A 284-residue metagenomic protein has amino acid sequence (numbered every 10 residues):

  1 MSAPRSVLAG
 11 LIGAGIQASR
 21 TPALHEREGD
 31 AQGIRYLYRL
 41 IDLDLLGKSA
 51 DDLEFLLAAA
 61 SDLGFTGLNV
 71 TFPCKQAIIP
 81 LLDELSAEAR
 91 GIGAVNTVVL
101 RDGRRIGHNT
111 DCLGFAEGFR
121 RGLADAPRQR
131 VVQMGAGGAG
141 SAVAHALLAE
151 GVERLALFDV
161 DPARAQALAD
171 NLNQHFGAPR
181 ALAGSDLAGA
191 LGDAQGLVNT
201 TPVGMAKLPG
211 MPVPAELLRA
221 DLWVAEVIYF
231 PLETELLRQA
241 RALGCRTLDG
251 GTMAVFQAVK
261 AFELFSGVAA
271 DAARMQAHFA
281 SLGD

Functional and structural regions predicted by a protein language model:
S2-A124, P231: Phosphate/diphosphate ligand-binding glycine-rich loop within oxidoreductases
L11, Q133-M134, L157, E226: Hydrophobic Val/Ile/Leu positions in short beta-strands of Rossmann-like dinucleotide-binding domains
A14, A136-G137: Glycine-rich Rossmann-fold phosphate-binding loop(s) that bind the pyrophosphate of adenine dinucleotide cofactors
G140-S141, E233: N-terminal Rossmann-fold NAD(P) dinucleotide-binding loop
A149-R154, A242-C245: Conserved S-adenosyl-L-methionine
V152-H175: NAD(P)-binding Rossmann-fold cofactor-contacting core
G177-T247: Rossmann-like adenosine-cofactor binding region
V227-D284: Adenosine-phosphate binding glycine-rich loop
